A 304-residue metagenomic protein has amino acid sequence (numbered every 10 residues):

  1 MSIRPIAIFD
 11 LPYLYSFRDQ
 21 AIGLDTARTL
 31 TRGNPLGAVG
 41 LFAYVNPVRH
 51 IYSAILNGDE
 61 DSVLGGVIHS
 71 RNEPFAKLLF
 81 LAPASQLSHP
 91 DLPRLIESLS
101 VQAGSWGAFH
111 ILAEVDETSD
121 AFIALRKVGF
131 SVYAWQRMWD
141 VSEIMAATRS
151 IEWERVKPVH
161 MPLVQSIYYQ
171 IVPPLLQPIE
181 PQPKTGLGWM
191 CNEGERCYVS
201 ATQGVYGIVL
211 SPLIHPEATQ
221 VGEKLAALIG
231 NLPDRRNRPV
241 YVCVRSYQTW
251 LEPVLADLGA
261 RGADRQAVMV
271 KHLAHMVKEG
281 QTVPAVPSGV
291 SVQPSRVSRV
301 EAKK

Functional and structural regions predicted by a protein language model:
S2-G65, R126-I208: Amide-forming acyltransferase catalytic core, primarily the GNAT-like/NAT-type and related acyltransferase folds
I6, L56, V67-I68, E114-E117 (+3 more regions): Structural motif
Y52-S53, A76-F80, I96-S100, A113 (+4 more regions): Short, structured motif recognition centered on aromatic/hydrophobic residues
I68, L79-L81, S98, E114-D116 (+8 more regions): A structural feature that tracks compact, well-ordered secondary-structure segments with a strong bias toward
E73-L87, G204-T219, E223-L225: Conserved acetyl-CoA binding element of GNAT-fold acetyltransferases
L87-A103, K127, A218-L232: Conserved acetyl-CoA-binding loop-helix of GNAT-fold acetyltransferases
A103-V115, R235-S246: Conserved GNAT acetyl-CoA-binding A-motif
D116-T118, V128-T148, Y241-K304: Active-site/acyl-donor-binding loops of N-acyltransferases
